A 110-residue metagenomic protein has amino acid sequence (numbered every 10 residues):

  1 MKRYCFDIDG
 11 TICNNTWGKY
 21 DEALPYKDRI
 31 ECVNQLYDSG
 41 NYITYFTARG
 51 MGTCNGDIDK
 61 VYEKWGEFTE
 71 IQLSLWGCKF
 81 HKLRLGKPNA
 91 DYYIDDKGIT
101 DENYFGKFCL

Functional and structural regions predicted by a protein language model:
M1-L110: Catalytic phosphate/metal-binding cores of nucleic-acid and nucleotide-processing enzymes, i.e., regions that mediate
